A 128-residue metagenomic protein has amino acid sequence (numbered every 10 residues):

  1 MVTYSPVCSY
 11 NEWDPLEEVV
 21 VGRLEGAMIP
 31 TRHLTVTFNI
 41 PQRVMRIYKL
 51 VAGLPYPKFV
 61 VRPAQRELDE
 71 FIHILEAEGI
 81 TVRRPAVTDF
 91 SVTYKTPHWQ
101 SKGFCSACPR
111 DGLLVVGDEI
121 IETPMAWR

Functional and structural regions predicted by a protein language model:
M1-R128: The feature marks the mature, well-folded catalytic cores of soluble enzymes
